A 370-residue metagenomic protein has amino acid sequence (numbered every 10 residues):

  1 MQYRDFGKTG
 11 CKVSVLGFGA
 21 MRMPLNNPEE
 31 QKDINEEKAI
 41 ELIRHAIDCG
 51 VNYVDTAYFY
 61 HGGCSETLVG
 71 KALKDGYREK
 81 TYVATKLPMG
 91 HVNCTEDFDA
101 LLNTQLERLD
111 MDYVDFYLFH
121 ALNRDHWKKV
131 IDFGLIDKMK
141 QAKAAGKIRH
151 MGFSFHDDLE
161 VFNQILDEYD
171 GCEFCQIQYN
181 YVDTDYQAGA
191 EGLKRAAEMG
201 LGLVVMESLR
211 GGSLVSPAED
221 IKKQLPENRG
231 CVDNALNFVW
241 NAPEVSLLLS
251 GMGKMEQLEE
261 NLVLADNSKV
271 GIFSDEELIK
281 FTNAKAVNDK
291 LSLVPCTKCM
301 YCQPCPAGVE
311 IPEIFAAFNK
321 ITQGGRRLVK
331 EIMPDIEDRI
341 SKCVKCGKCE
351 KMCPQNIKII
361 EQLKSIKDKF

Functional and structural regions predicted by a protein language model:
M1-T81, A144: N-terminal binding-site loop/beta-alpha segment at the start of enzyme catalytic domains that lines or forms
Q2, K38-L42, S65-A72, L101-Q105 (+6 more regions): A general structural detector for well-ordered alpha-helical segments in enzyme core domains, enriched
F6, F18, A46, V54 (+12 more regions): Conserved, mostly hydrophobic/aromatic
N26-N27, I34, G90-L209, S216-P217 (+3 more regions): Glycine/proline-rich, positively charged, aromatic-decorated active-site loop/lid region on the catalytic face
N52, E191-F370: Structured C-terminal cap/extension of enzyme domains
Y53-F59, R149-F153, Q176-I177, L247-L249 (+1 more regions): Short catalytic-loop micro-motif centered on adjacent basic/acidic residues
Y60, G76-T95, H120: Structural motif corresponding to the early beta-alpha repeats
T67-Y82, I136, Y169-C175, L262-S268: Short, electropositive alpha-helical surface patch
